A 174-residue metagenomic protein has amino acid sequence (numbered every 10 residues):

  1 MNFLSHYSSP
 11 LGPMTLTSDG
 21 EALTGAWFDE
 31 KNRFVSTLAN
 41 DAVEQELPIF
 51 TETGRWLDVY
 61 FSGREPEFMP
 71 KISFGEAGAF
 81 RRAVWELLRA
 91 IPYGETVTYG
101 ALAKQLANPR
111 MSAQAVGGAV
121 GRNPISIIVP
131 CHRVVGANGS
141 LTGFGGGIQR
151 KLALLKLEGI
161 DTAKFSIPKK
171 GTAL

Functional and structural regions predicted by a protein language model:
M1-M111, L157-L174: Basic nucleic-acid-binding alpha-helical/helix-turn surface characteristic of O6-alkylguanine DNA
M111-A153, T162: Short glycine/serine-rich loop segments
